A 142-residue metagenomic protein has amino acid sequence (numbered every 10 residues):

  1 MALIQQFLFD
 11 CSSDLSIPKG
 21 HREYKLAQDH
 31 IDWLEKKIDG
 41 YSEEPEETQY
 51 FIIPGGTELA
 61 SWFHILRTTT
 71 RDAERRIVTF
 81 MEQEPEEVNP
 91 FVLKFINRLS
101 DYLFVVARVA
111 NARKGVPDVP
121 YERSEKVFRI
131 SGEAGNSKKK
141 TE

Functional and structural regions predicted by a protein language model:
M1-E142: Phosphate/pyrophosphate-binding loop motifs in nucleotide- or prenyl diphosphate-using proteins
